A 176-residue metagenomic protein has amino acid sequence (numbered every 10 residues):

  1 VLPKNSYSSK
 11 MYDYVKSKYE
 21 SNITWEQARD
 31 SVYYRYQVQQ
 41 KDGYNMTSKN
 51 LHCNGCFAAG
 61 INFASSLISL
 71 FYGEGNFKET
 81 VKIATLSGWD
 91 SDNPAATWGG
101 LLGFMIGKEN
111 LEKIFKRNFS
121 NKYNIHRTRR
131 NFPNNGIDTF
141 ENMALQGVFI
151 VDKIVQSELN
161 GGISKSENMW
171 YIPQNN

Functional and structural regions predicted by a protein language model:
V1, L101, F119-S120, S164-I172: A glycine-rich phosphate-binding loop feature that marks nucleotide/adenosyl-phosphate handling sites
V1-G88: Accessory "access/gating" subregions that flank catalytic or transport cores
P3, E20, F71, I106 (+1 more regions): Generic secondary-structure signature for well-ordered alpha-helical cores
Y7, T24, G75-N76, D90-N93 (+2 more regions): Intrinsically disordered or highly flexible coil/loop and linker segments, enriched in small and charged/polar residues
Y7-D13, E26-R29, D42-M46, A96-G99 (+3 more regions): Short, charged low-complexity intrinsically disordered segments located at boundaries of structured domains
S21, I125, I172-P173: Intrinsically disordered, low-complexity regions enriched in small/polar residues
S66-V151: Catalytic phosphate/nucleotide-handling subdomain of diverse soluble enzymes
G136-N176: C-terminal domain-closing interface element
